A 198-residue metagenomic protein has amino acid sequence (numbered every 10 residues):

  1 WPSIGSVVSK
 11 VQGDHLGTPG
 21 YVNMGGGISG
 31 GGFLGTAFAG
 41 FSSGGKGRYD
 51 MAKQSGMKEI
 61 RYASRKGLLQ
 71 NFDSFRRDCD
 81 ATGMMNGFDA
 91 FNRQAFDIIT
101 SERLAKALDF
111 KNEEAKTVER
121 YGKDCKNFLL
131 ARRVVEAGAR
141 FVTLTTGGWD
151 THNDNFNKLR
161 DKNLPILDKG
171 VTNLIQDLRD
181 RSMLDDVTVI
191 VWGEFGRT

Functional and structural regions predicted by a protein language model:
W1-T198: Ligand-binding pockets and gating/stacking loops
